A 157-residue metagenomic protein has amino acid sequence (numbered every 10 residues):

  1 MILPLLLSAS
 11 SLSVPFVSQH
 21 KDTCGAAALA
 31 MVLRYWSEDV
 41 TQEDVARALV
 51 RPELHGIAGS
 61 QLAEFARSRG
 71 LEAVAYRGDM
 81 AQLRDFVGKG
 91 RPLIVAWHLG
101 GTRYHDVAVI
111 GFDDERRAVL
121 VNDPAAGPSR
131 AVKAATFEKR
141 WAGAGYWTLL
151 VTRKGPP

Functional and structural regions predicted by a protein language model:
M1-H55, M80, L99-G101, E115 (+1 more regions): Active-site-adjacent structural segments surrounding the nucleophilic cysteine of cysteine proteases and isopeptidases
I2, G88, P92, F112-P157: Noncatalytic regulatory segments and standalone regulatory/sensor domains
A9-S10, D22, A26, D39 (+8 more regions): Residue-level signal for well-ordered alpha-helical segments
G25-L33, Q42-A46, G59-A66, M80 (+4 more regions): Extracytoplasmic/secreted envelope proteins and their assembly/folding machinery, especially bacterial periplasmic
A28, V32-S37, L49, E53 (+5 more regions): Sec/Tat-exported extracytoplasmic proteins
I57, T102-D106, S129-R130: Extracytoplasmic/secreted cell-surface and envelope-processing proteins
R67, E72-D123: Active-site-adjacent substructure of cysteine-protease-like catalytic cores
